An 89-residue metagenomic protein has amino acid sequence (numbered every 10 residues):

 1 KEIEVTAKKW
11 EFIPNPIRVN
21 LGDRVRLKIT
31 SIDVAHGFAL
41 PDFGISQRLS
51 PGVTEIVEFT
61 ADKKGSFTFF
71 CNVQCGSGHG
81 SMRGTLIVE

Functional and structural regions predicted by a protein language model:
K1-R24: N-terminal edge beta-strand
I3, I32, R48-L49: Generic hydrophobic/packing signal
K8-W10, R24, T30-V34, F43 (+3 more regions): Solvent-exposed coil/turn segments that connect beta secondary-structure elements in extracytoplasmic/periplasmic
I13, V34, G80-M82: Short loop/turn segments at connectors of secondary-structure elements within structured domains
N15-I17, G44-R48, E58: Beta-strand-rich interaction surfaces with strong enrichment in secreted/lumenal proteins
L49-E89: Extracellular/periplasmic metallocenter environments
